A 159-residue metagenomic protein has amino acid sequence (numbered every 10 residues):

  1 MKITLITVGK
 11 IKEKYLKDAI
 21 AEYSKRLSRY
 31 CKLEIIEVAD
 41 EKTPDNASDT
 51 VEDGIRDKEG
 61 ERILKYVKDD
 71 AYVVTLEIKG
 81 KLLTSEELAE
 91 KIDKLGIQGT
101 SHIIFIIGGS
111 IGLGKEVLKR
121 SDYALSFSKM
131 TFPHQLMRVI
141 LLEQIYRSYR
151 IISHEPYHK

Functional and structural regions predicted by a protein language model:
M1-L27: N-terminal beta1-alpha1 ligand-phosphate binding loop
I6, E34-I36: General small-molecule cofactor/ligand-binding pocket signal
I11, I78-K81, G109-I111: Short glycine-rich anion-binding loops that position phosphate/pyrophosphate groups of nucleotides and phosphorylated
Y15-K17, T84-E86, K115-V117, L136: Short glycine-/acidic-enriched loop or helix-start segments at secondary-structure transitions that form or flank
C31, D70-A71, S121: Short, well-ordered alpha-helix to beta-strand connector turns
A39-S101: S-adenosyl-L-methionine/SAH cofactor-binding core of RNA-modifying enzymes
E86-S128: A mid-sequence interfacial segment
K115-K159: Structured adenosyl-cofactor binding patch, chiefly the S-adenosyl-L-methionine
